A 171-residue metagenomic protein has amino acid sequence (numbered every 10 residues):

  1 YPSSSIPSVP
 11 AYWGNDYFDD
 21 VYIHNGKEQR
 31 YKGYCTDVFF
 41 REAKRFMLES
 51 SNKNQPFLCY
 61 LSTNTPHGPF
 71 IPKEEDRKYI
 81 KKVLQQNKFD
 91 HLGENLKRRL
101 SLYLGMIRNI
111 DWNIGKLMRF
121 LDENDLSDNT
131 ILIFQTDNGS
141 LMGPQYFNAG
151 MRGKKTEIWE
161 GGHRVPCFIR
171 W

Functional and structural regions predicted by a protein language model:
Y1-W171: Active-site-proximal cap/lid insertion segments
